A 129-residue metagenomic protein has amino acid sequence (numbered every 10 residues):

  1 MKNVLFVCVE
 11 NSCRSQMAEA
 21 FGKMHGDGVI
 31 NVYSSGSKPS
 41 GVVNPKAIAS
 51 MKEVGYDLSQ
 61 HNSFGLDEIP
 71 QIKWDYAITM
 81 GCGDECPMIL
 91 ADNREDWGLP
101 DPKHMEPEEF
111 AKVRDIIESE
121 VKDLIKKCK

Functional and structural regions predicted by a protein language model:
M1-D67: Conserved active-site segments centered on acidic
N11, M51, A77-I78, I117: Conserved small-residue
A18-A20, A47-A49, A77, A91 (+1 more regions): A sequence-composition feature that detects small, non-aromatic residues
G36, G81-C82: Short, well-ordered turn and helix-capping elements at secondary-structure junctions
G36, S40, I69, E95-D96 (+1 more regions): Residue-level signal for alpha-helical context at structural boundaries
S59-N62, D75-M80: Short amphipathic alpha-helical surface micro-motifs
Q71-K73: Alpha-helix C-terminal capping/helix-to-coil transition sites in glycosyltransferase folds
Y76, C82-K129: Phosphate-binding/catalytic loops
